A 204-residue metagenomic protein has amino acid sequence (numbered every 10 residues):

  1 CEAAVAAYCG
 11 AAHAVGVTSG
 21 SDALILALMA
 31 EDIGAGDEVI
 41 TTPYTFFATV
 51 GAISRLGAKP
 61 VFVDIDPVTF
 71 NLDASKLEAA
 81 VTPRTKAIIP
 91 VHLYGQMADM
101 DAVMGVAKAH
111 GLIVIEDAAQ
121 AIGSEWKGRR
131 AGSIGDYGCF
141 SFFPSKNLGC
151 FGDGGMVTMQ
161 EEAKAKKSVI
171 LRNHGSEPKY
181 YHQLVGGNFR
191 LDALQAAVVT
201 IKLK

Functional and structural regions predicted by a protein language model:
A3, D101-M104, D153: Active-site phosphate/pyrophosphate- and oxyanion-stabilizing loops and adjacent acidic/basic residues in soluble
A3-A27, T41-T45, V63-I65: Short loop-beta-helix segment that forms the pyridoxal 5′-phosphate
M29-A118, E125: PLP-dependent aminotransferase-like
G51-I53, V106, R130, N147 (+1 more regions): Hydrophobic/aromatic ligand-binding patch that stacks against planar heteroaromatic rings of cofactors or nucleotides
A80-T82, R130-G135: Active-site nucleotide-sugar/metal-binding loop of Leloir-type enzymes
A121-K127, I134-K204: Active-site region of PLP-dependent enzymes
